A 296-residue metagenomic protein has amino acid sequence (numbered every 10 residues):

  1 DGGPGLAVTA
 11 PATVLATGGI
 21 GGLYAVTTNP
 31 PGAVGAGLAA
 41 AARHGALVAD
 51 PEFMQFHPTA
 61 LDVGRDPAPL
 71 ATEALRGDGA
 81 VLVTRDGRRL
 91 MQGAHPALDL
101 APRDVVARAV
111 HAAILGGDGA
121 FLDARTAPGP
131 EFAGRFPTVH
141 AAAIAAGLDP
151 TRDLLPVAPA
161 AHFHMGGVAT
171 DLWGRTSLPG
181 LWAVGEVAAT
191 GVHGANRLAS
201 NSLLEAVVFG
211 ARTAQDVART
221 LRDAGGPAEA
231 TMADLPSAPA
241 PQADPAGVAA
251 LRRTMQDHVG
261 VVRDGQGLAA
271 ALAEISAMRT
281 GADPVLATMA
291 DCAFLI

Functional and structural regions predicted by a protein language model:
D1-P4, A16, H57-V63: Conserved redox-cofactor binding core of oxidoreductases
G3-A12, S177-G180: Core beta-strand elements of the Rossmann-like FAD/NAD(P) dinucleotide-binding domain in flavoenzyme oxidoreductases
G5, Y24-G32, D66-L70, A74 (+2 more regions): Alpha-helix capping and helix-loop boundary segments enriched in small/acidic/polar residues
A12, A16-G21, V187: Glycine-/small-residue-rich beta->alpha transition segments that form the dinucleotide
P31-A46, S202-R212: Gly/Ser/Thr-rich active-site loops/lids in small-molecule metabolic enzymes that frequently grip phosphoryl groups
A40, A46-L155, V207, D216-R222: An anion/pyrophosphate-binding glycine-rich loop and adjacent beta-alpha core in soluble alpha-beta enzymes
V83-D99, A109-A113, F163-M165, A169-A183 (+1 more regions): Glycine- and aromatic-enriched mobile tails/lids
P137-L181: FAD/FMN-dependent oxidoreductases across multiple families
